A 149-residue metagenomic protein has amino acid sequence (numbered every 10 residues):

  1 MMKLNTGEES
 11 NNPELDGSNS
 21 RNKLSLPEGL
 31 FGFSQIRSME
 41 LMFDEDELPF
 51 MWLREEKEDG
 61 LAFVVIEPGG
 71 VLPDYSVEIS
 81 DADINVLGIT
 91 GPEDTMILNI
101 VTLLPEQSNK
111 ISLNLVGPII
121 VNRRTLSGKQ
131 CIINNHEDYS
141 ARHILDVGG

Functional and structural regions predicted by a protein language model:
M2-P73, P92-L98, T102-G149: Long, compositionally biased stretches
D74-I79: Extended catalytic/binding region for NAD+/ADP-ribose chemistry, centered on the ART fold
D81-G91: Short active-site loop/helix that positions an aromatic residue
